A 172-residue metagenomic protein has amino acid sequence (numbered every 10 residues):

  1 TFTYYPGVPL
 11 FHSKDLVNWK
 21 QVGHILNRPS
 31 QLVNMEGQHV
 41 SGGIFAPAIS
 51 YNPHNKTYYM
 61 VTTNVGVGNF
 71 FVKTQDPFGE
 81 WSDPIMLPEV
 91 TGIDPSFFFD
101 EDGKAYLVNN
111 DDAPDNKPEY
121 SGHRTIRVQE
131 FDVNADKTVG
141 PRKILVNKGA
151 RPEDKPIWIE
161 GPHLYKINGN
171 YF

Functional and structural regions predicted by a protein language model:
T1-F172: Carbohydrate-active catalytic/glycan-binding domains of CAZyme proteins, especially the secreted or lumenal ectodomains
